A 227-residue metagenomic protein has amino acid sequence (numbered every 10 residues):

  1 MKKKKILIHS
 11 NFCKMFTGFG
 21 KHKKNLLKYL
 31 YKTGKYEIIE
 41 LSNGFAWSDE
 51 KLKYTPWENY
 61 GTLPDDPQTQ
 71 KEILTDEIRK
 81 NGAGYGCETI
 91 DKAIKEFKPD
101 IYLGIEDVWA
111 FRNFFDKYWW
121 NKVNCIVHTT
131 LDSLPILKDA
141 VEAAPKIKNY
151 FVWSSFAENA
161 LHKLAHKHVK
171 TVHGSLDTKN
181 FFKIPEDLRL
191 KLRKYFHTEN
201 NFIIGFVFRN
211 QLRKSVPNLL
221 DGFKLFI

Functional and structural regions predicted by a protein language model:
M1-S48, K53, F97: N-terminal subdomain of nucleotide-sugar transferases
I8, T198-K214, L220-F223: Conserved donor-binding/catalytic core segment of Leloir-type glycosyltransferases
H9-N11, H128, W153, V172 (+1 more regions): Short hydrophobic "strand-cap" motifs at the C-terminus of beta-strands
L27, F223-I227: A conserved amphipathic alpha-helix that caps or lines the catalytic cleft of carbohydrate- and lipid-modifying enzymes
G44, F156, S175: Carbohydrate-associated surface elements
E50-N149, S155-N159: Extended catalytic core of nucleotide-activated donor transferases of GT-like folds
V172-K183: Short beta-strand->alpha-helix junction loop in the catalytic core of nucleotide-activated group-transfer enzymes
F182-H197: A short helix/loop element that forms part of the nucleotide-sugar donor recognition site in Leloir-type
